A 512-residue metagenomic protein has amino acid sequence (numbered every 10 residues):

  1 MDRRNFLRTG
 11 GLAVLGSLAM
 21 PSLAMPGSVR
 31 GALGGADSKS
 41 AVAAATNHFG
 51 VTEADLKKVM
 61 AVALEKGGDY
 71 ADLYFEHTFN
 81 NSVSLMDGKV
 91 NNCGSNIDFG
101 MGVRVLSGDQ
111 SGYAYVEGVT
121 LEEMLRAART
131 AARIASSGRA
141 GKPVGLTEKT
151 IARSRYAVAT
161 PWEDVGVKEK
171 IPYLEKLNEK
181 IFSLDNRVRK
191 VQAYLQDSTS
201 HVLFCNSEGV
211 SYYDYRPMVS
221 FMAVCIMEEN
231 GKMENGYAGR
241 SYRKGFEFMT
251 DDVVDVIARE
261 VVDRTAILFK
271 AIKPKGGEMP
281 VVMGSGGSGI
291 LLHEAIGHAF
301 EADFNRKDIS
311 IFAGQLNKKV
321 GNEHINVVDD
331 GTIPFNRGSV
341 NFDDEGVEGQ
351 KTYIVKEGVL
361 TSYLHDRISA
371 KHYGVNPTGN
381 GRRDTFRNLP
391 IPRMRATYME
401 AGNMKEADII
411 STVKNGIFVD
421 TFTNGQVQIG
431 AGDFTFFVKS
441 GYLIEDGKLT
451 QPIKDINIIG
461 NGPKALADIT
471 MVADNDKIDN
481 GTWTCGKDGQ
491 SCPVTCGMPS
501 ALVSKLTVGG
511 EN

Functional and structural regions predicted by a protein language model:
D2-N512: N-terminal small-residue-enriched
